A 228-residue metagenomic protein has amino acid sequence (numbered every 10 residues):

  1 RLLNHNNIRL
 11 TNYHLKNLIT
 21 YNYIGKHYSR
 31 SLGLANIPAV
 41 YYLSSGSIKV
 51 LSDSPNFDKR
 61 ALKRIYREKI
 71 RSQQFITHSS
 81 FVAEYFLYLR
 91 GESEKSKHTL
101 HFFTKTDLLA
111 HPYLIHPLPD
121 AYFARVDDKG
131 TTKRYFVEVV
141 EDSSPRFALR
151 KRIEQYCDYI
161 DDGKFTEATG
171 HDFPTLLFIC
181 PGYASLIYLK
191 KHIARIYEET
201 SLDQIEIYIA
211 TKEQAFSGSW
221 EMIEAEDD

Functional and structural regions predicted by a protein language model:
R1-R64, K69: Nuclease-adjacent, charged terminal/linker segments that flank catalytic cores
L3, S45, T106, R125 (+2 more regions): Short, flexible loop/turn elements at secondary-structure junctions
R30-A35, A110-Y113, G170-H171: A short beta-turn/loop motif at secondary-structure boundaries
L51-T99: Amphipathic alpha-helical dimerization/coiled-coil segments that flank or bridge DNA-binding/regulatory modules
Q73-T77, L87-Y135, E141-K151: Active-site metal-binding core of divalent-cation-utilizing nuclease and nuclease-like domains
Y85-R90, A121-A124, I153-K164, K190-A194: Short, well-ordered amphipathic alpha-helices
G91-S96, V126-K129, I160-G170, Y197-E198: Alpha-helix termini
S143-K151, G163-D228: Non-catalytic C-terminal interaction segments of nucleic acid-processing enzymes
